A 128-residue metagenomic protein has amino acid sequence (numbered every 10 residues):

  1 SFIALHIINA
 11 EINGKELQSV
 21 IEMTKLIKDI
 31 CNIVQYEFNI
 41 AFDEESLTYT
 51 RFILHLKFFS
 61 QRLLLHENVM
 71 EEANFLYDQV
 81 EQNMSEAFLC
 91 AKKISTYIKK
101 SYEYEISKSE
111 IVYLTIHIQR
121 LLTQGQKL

Functional and structural regions predicted by a protein language model:
S1-L128: A cross-family "folded-core" feature that marks the main globular domain of proteins
